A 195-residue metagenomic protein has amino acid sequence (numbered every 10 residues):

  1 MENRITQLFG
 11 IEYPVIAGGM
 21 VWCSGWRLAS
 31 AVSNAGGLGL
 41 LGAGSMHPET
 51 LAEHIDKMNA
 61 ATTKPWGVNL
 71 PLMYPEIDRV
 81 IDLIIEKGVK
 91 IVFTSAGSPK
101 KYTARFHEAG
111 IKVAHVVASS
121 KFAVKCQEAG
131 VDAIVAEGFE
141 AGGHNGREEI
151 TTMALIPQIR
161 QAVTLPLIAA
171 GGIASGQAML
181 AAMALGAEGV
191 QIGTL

Functional and structural regions predicted by a protein language model:
M1-A162, P166: Active-site entrance/lid segments in N-terminal catalytic domains of soluble metabolic enzymes
I150-L195: Catalytic alpha/beta core domains of metabolic enzymes, predominantly
